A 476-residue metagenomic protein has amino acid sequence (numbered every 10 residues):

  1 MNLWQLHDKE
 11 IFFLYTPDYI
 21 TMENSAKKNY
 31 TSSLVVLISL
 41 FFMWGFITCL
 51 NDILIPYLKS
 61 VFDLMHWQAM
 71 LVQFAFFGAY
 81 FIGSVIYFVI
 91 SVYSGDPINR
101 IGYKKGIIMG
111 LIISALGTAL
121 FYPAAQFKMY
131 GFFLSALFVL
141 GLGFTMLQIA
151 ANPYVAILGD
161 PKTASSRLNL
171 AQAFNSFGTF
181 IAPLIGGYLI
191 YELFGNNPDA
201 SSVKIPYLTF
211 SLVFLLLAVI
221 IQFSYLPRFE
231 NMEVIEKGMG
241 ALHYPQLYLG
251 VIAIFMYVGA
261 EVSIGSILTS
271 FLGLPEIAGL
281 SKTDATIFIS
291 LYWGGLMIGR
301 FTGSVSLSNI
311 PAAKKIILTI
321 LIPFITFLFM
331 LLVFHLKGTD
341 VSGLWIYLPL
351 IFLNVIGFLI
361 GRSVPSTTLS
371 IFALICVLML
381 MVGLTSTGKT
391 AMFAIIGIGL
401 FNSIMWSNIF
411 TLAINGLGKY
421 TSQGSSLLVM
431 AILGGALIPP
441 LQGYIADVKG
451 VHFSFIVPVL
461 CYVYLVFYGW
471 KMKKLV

Functional and structural regions predicted by a protein language model:
S33-F62, S84-Y87, I264-L272: Extracytoplasmic
N51-I55, H243-L291, M297-F301, L332-H335: Extracytoplasmic gate region of multi-pass secondary transporters
L71-G95, S290-T302: Central cavity-lining transmembrane alpha-helices of secondary-active solute carriers, predominantly the Major
S84-G131: Conserved MFS/SLC helix-loop-helix module at the cytosolic interface between two early adjacent transmembrane helices
I112-F127, F327-T339, F358-G361, I375-T385: C-terminal ends and interior cores of transmembrane alpha-helices in multi-pass membrane transporters/permeases
Y130-L147, Y347-L350, T390-I404: Hydrophobic core of transmembrane alpha-helices in multi-pass small-molecule transporters, especially MFS/SLC-type
M146-D160, S403-G418: Intracellular juxtamembrane helix-capping segments at the cytosolic ends of symmetry-related transmembrane helices
A171-L226: Helix-loop-helix hairpin linking two adjacent transmembrane segments in secondary transporters
